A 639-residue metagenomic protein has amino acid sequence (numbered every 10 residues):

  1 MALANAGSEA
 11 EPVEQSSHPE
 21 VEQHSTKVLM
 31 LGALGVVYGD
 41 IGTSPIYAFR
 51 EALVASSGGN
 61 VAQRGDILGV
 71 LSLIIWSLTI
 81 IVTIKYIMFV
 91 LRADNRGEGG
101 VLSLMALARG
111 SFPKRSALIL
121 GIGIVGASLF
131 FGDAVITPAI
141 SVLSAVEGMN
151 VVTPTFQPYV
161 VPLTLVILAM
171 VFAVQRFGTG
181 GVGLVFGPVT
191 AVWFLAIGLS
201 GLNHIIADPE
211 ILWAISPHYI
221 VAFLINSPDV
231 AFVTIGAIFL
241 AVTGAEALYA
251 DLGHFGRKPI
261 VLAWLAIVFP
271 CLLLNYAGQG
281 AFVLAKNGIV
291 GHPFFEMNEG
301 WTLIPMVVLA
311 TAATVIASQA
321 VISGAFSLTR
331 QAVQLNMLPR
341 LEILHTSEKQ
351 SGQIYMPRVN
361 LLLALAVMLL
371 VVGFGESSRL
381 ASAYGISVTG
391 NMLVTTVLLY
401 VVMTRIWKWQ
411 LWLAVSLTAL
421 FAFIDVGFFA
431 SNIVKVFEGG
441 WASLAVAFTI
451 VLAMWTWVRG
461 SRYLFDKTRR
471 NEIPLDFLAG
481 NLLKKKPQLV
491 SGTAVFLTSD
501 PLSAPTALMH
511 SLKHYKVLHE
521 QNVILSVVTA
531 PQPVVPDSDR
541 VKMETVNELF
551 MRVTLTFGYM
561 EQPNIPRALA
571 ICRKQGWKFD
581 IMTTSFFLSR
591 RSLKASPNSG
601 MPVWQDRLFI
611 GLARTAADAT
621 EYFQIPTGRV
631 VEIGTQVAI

Functional and structural regions predicted by a protein language model:
M1-I639: The structured alpha-helical core of multi-pass membrane proteins
